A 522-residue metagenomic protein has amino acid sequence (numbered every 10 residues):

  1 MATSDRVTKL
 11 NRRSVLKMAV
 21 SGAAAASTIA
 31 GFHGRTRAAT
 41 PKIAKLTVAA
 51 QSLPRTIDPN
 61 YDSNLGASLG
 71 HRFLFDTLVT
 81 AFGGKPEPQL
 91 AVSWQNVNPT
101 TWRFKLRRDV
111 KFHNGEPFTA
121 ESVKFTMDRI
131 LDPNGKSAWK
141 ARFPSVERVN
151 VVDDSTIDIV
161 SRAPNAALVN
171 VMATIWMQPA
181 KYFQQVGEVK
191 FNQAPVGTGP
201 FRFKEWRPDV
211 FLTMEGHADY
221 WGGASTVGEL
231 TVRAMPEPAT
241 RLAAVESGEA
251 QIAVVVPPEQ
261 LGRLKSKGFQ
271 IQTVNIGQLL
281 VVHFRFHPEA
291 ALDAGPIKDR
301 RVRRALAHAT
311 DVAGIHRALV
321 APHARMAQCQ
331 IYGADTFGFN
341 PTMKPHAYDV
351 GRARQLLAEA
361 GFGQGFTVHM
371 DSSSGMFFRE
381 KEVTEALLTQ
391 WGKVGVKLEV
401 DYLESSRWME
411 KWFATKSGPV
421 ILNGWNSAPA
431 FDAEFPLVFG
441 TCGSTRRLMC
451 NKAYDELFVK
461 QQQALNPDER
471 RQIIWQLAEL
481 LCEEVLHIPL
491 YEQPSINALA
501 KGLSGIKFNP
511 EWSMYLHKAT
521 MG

Functional and structural regions predicted by a protein language model:
M1-S14, G22-A26: N-terminal secretory signal peptides
A49-N98, F125-D128, V196-T198: N-terminal lobe/hinge region of extracytoplasmic solute-binding protein
G84-K85, M172-S225, E229-T231, A239 (+3 more regions): Gly/Pro-rich hinge or "lid" segments in bacterial periplasmic/extracellular proteins
Q95, K140-Y182: Surface-exposed binding/hinge segments that line and control ligand-binding clefts or catalytic entry sites
V171, Q260-R263, D293-D335, R379-V383 (+1 more regions): Periplasmic-binding protein-like
F201, M326-E359, M376-E382: Structural transition elements
H217-R263, R300, K397-E399: Ligand-site clamp/hinge motif
R301-R304, H316, K393-W408, E434-K501 (+1 more regions): Extracytoplasmic/peripheral linker and loop segments enriched in polar/acidic and small residues with frequent Thr/Pro
